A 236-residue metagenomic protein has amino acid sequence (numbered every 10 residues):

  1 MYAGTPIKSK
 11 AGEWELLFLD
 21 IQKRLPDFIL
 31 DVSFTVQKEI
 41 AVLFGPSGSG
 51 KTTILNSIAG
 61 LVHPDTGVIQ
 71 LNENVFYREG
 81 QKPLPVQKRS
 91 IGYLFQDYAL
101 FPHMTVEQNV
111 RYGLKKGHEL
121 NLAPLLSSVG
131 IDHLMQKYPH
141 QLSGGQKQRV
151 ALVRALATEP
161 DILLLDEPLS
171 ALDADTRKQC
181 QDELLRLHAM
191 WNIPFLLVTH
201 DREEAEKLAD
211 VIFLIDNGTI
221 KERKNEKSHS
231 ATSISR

Functional and structural regions predicted by a protein language model:
N74-E79, E119-L134, L185-R186: Conserved ABC ATPase "signature" region
F76-Y93: ABC ATPase NBD coupling module
Y138-L142, Q146-Q148: Conserved ABC ATPase signature
L152: Hydrophobic anchor residue at the start of the ABC signature
A157-D161: A short, proline-enriched helix->beta-strand linker immediately N-terminal to the Walker B motif in ABC-type P-loop
L163-E167: Catalytic Walker B motif of ABC-type/P-loop ATPase nucleotide-binding domains
N192-V198: Conserved H-loop
